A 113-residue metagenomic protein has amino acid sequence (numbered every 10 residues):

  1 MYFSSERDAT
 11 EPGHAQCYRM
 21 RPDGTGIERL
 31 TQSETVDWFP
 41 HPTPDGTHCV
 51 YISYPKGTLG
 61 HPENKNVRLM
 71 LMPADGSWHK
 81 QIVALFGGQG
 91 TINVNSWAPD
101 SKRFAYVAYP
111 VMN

Functional and structural regions predicted by a protein language model:
M1-N113: Sequence signature of WD/YWTD-type beta-propeller architectures
